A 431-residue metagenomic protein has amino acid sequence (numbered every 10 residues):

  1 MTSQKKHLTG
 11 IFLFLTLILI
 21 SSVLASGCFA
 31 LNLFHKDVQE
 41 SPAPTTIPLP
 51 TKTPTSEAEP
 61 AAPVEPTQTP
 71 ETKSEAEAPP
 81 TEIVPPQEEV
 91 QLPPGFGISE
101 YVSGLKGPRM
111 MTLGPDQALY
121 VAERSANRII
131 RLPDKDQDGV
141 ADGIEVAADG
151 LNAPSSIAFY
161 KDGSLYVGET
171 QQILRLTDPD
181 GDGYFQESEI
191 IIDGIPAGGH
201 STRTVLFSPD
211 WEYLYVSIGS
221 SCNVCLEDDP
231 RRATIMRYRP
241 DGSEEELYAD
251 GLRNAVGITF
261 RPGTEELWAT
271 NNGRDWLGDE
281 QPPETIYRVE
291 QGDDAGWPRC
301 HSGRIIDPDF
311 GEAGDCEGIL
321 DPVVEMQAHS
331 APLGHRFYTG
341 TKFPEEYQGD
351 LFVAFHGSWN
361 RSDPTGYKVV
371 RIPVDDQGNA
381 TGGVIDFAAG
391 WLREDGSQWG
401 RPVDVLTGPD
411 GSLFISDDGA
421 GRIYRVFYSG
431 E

Functional and structural regions predicted by a protein language model:
L31-P86, E431: Ser/Thr-rich, Proline-interspersed low-complexity disordered segments
E77-Q91, T202, S220-N223, P230-A233 (+7 more regions): Beta-propeller domain segments
Y101-K106, V146-G150, I191-A197, L247-G251 (+3 more regions): Surface loop/turn motifs at the tips and blade-to-blade linkers of beta-strand repeat domains
D116-Q117, D162-G163, D210-E212, E265 (+2 more regions): Short coil/turn segments that connect the beta-strands within blades of beta-propeller domains
Y120-A122, V167, Y215-S217, A269-N271 (+2 more regions): Residue position within the beta-strands of beta-propeller blades
Q137-G143, P179-Y184: Acidic, glycine-anchored loop motifs typical of Ca2+
Q171-P209, S217-S220: Asp-box/WD-like beta-propeller blade repeats and closely related beta-sheet repeat scaffolds
